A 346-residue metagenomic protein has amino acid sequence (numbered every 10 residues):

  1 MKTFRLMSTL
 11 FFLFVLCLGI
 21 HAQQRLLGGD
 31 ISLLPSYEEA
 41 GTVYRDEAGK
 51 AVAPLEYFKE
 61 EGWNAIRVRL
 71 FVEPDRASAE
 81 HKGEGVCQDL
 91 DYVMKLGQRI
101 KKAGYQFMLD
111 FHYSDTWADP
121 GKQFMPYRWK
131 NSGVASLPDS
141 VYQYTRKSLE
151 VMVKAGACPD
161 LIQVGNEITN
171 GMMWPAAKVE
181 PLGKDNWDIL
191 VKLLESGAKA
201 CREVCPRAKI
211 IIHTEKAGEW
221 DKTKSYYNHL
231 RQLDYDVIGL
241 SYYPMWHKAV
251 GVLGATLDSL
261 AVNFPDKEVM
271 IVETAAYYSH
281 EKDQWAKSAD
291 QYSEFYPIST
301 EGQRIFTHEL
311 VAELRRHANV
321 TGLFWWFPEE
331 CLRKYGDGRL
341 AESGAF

Functional and structural regions predicted by a protein language model:
M1-Q23: Bacterial Sec-dependent N-terminal signal peptides
Q23-Y57: Boundary/entry segment of secreted carbohydrate-active catalytic domains
L27-I31, I66-V68, F107-F111, D160-V164 (+4 more regions): Hydrophobic faces of well-ordered beta-strands that scaffold small-molecule active sites in alpha/beta enzyme cores
I31-L34, F71-E73, H112-T116, V164-T169 (+4 more regions): Active-site beta-loop-alpha junctions enriched in small/polar residues
Y37-E38, T42-G49, E73-A77, G83-D91 (+4 more regions): Acidic-and-aromatic substrate-binding clefts and catalytic sites of carbohydrate-active enzymes
E39-A40, D266, S279-Y292, P297 (+3 more regions): Aromatic-rich peripheral "rim/lid" segments of glycoside hydrolase catalytic domains that contact and position glycan
A48, V52-L55, D188, K199 (+4 more regions): Glycoside hydrolase catalytic-domain groove-lining segments
Y57-N186, V191-K209, E215: Substrate-binding cleft and catalytic face of glycoside hydrolase catalytic domains, especially the flexible beta-alpha
